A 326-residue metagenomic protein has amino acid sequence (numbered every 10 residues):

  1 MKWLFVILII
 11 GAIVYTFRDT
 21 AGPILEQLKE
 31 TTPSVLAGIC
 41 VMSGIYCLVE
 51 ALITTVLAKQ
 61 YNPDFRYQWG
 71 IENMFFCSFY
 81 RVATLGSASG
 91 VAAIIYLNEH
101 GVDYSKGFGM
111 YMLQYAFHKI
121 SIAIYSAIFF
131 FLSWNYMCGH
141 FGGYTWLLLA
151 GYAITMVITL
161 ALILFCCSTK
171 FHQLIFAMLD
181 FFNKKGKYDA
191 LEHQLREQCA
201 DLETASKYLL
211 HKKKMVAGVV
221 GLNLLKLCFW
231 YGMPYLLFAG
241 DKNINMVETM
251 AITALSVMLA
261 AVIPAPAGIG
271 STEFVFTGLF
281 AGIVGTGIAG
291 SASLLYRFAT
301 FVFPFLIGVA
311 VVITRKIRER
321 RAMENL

Functional and structural regions predicted by a protein language model:
M1, E30-G38, K207-G221: Membrane-interface helix starts
M1-E26, C77-D189, A265, I269-L326: Transmembrane helix-loop-helix hairpins in multi-pass inner-membrane proteins
M1-P63: Anchoring transmembrane alpha helix of integral membrane proteins
G22-E30, Q198-L210: A short amphipathic helical element positioned immediately N-terminal to and/or at the very start of a transmembrane
L36-C40, Y67-E72, F108, L147-G151 (+3 more regions): Hydrophobic alpha-helical transmembrane segments
V49-F79, L237-I252: Membrane-embedded helical hairpins/re-entrant loop segments and their flanking transmembrane helices within multi-pass
W69-F75, K226-P234, M246-A261, T272: Hydrophobic alpha-helical segments embedded in the membrane of multi-pass proteins
K184-L202: Short, membrane-interfacial amphipathic segments enriched in basic
